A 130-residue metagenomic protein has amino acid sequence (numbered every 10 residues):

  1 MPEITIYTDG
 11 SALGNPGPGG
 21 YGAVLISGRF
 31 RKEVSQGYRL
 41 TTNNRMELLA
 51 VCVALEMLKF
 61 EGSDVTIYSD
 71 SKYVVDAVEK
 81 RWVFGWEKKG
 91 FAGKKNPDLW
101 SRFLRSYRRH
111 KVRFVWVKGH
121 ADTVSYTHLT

Functional and structural regions predicted by a protein language model:
M1-R45, V53-S63: RNase H-like nuclease fold core
T5, T66, R113-V115: A structural signal for isolated positions on well-ordered beta-strands in alpha/beta enzyme cores
A12-L13, Y73, T123: Short, glycine/acidic-enriched loop or turn micro-motifs at the edges of active sites
T41-R45, K94, V124: Residues at secondary-structure transition points
V65-V78: Acidic/histidine-rich, metal-coordinating catalytic segments
K80-K118: Two-metal-ion acidic nuclease core segments, chiefly of the RNase H-like superfamily
T127-T130: Conserved small/polar residues in nucleotide/adenosyl-binding loops
